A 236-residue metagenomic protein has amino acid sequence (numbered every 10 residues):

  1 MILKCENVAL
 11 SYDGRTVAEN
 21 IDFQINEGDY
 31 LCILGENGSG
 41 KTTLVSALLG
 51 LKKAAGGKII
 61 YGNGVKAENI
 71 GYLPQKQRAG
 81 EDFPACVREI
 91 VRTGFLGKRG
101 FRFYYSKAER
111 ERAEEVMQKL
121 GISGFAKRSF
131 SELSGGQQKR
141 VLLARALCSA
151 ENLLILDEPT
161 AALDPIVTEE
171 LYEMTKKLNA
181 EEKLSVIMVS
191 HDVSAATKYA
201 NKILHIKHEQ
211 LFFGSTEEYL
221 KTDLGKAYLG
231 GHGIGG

Functional and structural regions predicted by a protein language model:
L3, A18-E19: Conserved structural motif at the start of ABC-family nucleotide-binding domains
G57-E68: Conserved ABC transporter NBD signature motif
K107-F125: Conserved ABC ATPase "signature" region
S129-L133, Q137: Conserved ABC ATPase signature
L154-D157: Catalytic Walker B motif of ABC-type/P-loop ATPase nucleotide-binding domains
S190-H191: H-loop/switch region of ABC-family ATPase nucleotide-binding domains
I203-S215: H-loop (His-switch) and adjacent beta-strand-loop-beta switch element of ABC-type ATPase nucleotide-binding domains
